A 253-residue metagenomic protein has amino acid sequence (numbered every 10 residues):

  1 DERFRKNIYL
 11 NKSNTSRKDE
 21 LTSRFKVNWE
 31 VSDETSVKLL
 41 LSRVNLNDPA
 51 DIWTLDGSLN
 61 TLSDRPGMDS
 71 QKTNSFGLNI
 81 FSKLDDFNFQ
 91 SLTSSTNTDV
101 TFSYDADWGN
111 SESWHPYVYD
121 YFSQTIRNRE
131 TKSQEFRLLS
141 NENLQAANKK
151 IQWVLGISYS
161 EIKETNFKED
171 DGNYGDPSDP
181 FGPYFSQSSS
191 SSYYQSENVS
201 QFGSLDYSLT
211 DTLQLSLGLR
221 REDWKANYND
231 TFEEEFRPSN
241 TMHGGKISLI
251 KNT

Functional and structural regions predicted by a protein language model:
D1-Q71, V100-Y117, W224-A226: Periplasmic-side early beta-strands and strand-to-turn transitions of outer-membrane beta-barrels
D19, M68, K72, N128-E130 (+2 more regions): Soluble or luminal CAZymes and related metallo-dependent hydrolases
E20, R24, N28-S36, L40-S42 (+4 more regions): Structural signature of Gram-negative outer-membrane beta-barrels, strongest in the C-terminal barrel of TonB-dependent
T22, S75, S133-E135: Short hydrophobic/aromatic beta-strand or adjacent loop that forms the aromatic wall/cage of a ligand/substrate-binding
N79: Oxyanion-binding "anion nests"
K83-G203, Y207, D230-F232, P238: Replace "related TpsB outer-membrane translocases also match" with "some related outer-membrane beta-barrels such as
